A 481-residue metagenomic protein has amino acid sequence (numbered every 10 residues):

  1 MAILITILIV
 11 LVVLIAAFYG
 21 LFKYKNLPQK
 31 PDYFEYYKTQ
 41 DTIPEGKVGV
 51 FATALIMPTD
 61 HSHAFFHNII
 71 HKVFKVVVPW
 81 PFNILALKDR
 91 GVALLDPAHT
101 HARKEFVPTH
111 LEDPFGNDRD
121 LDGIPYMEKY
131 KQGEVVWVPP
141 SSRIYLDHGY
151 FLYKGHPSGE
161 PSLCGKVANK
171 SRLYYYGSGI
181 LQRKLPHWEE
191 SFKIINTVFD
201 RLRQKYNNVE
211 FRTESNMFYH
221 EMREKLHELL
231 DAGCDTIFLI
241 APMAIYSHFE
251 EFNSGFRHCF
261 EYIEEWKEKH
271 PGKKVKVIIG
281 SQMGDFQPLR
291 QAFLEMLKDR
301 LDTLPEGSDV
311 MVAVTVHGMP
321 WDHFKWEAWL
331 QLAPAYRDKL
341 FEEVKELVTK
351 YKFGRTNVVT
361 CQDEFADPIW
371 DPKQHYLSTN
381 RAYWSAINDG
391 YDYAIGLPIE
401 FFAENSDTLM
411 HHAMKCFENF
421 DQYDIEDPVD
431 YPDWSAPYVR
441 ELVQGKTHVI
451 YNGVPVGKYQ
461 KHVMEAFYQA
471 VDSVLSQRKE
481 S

Functional and structural regions predicted by a protein language model:
A2-L27: Terminal signal-anchor or tail-anchor transmembrane helices that tether membrane-associated enzymes to cellular
F18-S481: Active-site-proximal alpha-helix that buttresses catalytic centers in soluble enzyme cores
